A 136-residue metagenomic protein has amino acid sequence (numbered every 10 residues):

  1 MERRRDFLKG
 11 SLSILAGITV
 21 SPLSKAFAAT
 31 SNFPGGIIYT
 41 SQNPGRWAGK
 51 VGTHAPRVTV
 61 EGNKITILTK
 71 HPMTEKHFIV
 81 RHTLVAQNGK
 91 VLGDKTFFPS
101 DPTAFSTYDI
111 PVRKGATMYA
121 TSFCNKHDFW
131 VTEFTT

Functional and structural regions predicted by a protein language model:
M1-I18: N-terminal secretory signal peptides and thylakoid transit peptides that target proteins across membranes
V20-K25: C-terminal segment of classical bacterial N-terminal signal peptides
F27-K64: Transition segment at domain starts
E61-F98: Contiguous segments within soluble domain cores/interaction surfaces
L68-T69, A104-P111: Exposed aromatic-hydrophobic patches
G115-T117: Extracellular Ig-like/FN3 beta-sandwich strand-entry sites
N125-T132: Short acidic/polar inter-strand loop motif in beta-rich domains
